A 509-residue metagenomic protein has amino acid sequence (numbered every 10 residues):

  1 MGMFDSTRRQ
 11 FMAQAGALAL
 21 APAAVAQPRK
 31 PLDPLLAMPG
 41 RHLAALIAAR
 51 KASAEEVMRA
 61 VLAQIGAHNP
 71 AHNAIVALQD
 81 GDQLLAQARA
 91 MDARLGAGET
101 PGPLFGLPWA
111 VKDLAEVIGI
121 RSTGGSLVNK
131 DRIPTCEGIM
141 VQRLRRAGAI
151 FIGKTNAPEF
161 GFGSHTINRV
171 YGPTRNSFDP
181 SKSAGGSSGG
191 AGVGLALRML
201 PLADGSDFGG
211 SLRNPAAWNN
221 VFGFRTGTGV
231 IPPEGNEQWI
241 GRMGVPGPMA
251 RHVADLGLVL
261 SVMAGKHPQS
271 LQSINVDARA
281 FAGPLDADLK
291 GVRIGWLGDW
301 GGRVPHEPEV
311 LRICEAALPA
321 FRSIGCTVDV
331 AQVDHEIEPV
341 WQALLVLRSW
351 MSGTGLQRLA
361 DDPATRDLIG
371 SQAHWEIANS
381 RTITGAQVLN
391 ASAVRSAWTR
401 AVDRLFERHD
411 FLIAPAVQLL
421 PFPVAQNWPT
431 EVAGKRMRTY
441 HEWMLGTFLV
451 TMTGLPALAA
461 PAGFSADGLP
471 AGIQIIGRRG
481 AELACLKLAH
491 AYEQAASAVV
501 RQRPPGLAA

Functional and structural regions predicted by a protein language model:
G2-L18: N-terminal secretory signal peptides and thylakoid transit peptides that target proteins across membranes
Q27, P31-D33, T100, R225-A316 (+2 more regions): A short helix-breaking turn/cap at a secondary-structure junction
P28-G209, A316-P319, R404-F406: Gly/Ser-rich catalytic/binding loops embedded in alpha/beta enzyme cores
A54, M58, R89-D92, A280-G283 (+3 more regions): Acyltransferase
V61, L84, L256, I294 (+4 more regions): Residue-level signal for inorganic ion chemistry
L104-G124, D286-G298, V346-D403, P415-L419 (+1 more regions): Short helix-loop capping/hinge segments that flank enzyme active sites or metal/cofactor-binding pockets
C136-H267, T451-G472: Short glycine/serine-rich loop segments
S273, F422-W443: Short, surface-exposed loop/helix-turn segments at secondary-structure junctions that function as lids/hinges flanking
